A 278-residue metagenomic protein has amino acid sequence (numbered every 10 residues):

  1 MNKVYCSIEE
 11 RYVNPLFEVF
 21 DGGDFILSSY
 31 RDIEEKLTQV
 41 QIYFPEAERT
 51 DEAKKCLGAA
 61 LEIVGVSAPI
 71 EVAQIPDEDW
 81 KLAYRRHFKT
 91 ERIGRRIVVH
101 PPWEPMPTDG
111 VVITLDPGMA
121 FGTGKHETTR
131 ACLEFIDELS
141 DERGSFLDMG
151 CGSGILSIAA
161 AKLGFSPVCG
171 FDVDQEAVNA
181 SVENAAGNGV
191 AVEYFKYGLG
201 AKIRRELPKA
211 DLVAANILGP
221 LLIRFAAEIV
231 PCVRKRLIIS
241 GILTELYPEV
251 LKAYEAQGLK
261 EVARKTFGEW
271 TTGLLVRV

Functional and structural regions predicted by a protein language model:
N2-P107: N-terminal auxiliary segments of SAM/dcSAM-dependent transferases
Y5, D148, G170, A214 (+1 more regions): Conserved SAM-binding loop
L27, I70, V168, V192 (+1 more regions): Hydrophobic anchor at the start of a short beta-strand that flanks the dinucleotide cofactor-binding loop
T90-E127, L133: Proteins enriched for Cys/Gly/acidic motifs involved in redox and nucleic-acid/cofactor modification
M119, T123-A201: Conserved SAM/SAH cofactor-binding pocket of Class I
V173-R277: S-adenosylmethionine
